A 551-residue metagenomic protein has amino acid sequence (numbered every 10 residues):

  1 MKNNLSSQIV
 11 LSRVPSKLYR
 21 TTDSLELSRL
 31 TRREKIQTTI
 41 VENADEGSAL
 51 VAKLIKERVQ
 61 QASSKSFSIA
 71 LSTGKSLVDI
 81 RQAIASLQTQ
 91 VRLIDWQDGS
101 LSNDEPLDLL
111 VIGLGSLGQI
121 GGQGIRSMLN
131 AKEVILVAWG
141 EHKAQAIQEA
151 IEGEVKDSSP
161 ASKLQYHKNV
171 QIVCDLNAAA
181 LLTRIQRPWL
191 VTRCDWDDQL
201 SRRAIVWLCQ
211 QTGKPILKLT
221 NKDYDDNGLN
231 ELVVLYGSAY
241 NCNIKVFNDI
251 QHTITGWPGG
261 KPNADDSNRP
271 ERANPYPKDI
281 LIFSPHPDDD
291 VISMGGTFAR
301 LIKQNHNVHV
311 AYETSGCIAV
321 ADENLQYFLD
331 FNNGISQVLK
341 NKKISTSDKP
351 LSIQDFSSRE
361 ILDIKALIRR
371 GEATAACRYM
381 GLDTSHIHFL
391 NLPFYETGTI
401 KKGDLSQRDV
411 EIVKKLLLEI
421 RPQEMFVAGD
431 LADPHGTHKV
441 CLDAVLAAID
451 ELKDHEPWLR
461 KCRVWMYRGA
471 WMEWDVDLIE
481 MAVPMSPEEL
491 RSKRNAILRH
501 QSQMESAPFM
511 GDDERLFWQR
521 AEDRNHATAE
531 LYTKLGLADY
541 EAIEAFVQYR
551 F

Functional and structural regions predicted by a protein language model:
M1-E46, L50-L54, R58-A62, T192-Y240: N-terminal low-complexity/intrinsically disordered extensions
K2-S12, E42, Q97-I205: Conserved phosphate- and dinucleotide-binding cores of soluble alpha/beta proteins, encompassing both enzyme active
L30-N103, V308: N-terminal active-site beta-alpha-beta segment that forms phosphate/nucleotide-binding and substrate-recognition loops
I69-A70, L110, I135, D279-L281: Conserved beta-strand elements of the Class I
G74, I282-V291: Short, glycine-rich nucleotide/cofactor-binding loops
I80-Q88, D290-S315, A319: Histidine-anchored nucleotide/phosphate-binding helix
G121-N130, T212-L281, R300, E313 (+3 more regions): Metal-dependent de-N-acetylase/amidase catalytic core
V191-L200, Y327-K343, V483-S492: Acidic, Ser/Thr-rich peripheral helices and adjacent loops at domain boundaries
